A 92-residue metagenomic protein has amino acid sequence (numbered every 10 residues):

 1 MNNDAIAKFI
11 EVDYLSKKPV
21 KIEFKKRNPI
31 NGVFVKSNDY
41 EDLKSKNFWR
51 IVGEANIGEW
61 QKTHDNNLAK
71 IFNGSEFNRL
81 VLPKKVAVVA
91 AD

Functional and structural regions predicted by a protein language model:
N2-D92: Conserved RNA-binding domains used in RNP assembly and mRNA/RNA metabolism
